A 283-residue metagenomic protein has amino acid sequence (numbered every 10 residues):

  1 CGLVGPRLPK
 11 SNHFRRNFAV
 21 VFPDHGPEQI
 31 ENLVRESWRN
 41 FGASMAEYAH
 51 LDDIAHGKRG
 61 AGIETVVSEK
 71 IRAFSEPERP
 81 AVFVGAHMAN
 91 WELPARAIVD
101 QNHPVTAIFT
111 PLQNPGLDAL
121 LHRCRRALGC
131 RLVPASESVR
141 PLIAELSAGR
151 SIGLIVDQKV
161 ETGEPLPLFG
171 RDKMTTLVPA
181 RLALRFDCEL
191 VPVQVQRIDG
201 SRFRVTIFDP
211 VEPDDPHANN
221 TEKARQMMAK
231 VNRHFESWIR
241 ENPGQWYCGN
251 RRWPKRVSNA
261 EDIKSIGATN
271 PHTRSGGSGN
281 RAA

Functional and structural regions predicted by a protein language model:
C1-G85, N90, L120-L121, G129 (+2 more regions): Membrane-anchoring hydrophobic helices of lipid-metabolizing enzymes
P6, G62-I63, A86, L112-Q113 (+4 more regions): Residues that cap or flank secondary-structure elements
F14-N17, P94, G116, L120-L121 (+2 more regions): Hydrophobic alpha-helical segments typical of transmembrane helices and their membrane-interface/capping positions
D24, N32-R35, R72-P77, D100 (+2 more regions): Non-catalytic C-terminal accessory region of glycerolipid acyltransferases and related lyso-lipid remodeling enzymes
P77-S136, E161-L166, D172, R197: Catalytic core of membrane glycerolipid acyltransferases/transacylases, capturing the structured, soluble-facing
